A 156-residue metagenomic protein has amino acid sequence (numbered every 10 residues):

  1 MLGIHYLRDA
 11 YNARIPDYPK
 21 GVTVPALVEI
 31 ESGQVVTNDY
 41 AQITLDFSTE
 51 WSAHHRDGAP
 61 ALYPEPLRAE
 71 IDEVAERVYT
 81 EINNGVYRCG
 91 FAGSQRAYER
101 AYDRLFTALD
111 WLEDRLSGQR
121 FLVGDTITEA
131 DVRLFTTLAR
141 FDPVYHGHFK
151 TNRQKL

Functional and structural regions predicted by a protein language model:
M1-L122: GST-like domain detector, emphasizing the conserved glutathione-binding G-site in the N-terminal thioredoxin-like
L67-R68, T126-I127, Q154: Short capping/connector residues at structural and topological boundaries
R96-E99, H146-L156: Acidic, serine/threonine/proline-rich low-complexity intrinsically disordered regions
L122-F149: GST superfamily/GST-like fold recognition
